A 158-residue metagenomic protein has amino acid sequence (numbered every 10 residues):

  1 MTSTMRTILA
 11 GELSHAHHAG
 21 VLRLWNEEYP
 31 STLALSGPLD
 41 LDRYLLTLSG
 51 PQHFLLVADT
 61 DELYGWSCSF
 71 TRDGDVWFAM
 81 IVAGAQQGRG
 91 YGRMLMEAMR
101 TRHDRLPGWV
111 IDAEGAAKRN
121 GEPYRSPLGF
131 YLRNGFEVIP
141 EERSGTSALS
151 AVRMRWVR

Functional and structural regions predicted by a protein language model:
M1-L39: Short amphipathic alpha-helix that is part of the acyltransferase structural core
P30-L55: Active-site rim helix/loop that mediates acceptor-substrate recognition in acyltransferases
L55, D61-T71, V76-I81: Conserved beta-strand in the GNAT
D73-G74, G145-S150: Short acidic/glycine-enriched loop/turn segments that link adjacent beta-strands
A79-G88, D112-G115: A short, internal acetyl-CoA/4′-phosphopantetheine-binding micro-motif in the GNAT/acyltransferase core
G88-R102, P123-R125: Conserved acetyl-CoA-binding loop-helix of GNAT-fold acetyltransferases
T101-R119: Conserved GNAT acetyl-CoA-binding A-motif
A113-E141: Conserved active-site alpha-helix within GNAT-family acetyltransferase domains
